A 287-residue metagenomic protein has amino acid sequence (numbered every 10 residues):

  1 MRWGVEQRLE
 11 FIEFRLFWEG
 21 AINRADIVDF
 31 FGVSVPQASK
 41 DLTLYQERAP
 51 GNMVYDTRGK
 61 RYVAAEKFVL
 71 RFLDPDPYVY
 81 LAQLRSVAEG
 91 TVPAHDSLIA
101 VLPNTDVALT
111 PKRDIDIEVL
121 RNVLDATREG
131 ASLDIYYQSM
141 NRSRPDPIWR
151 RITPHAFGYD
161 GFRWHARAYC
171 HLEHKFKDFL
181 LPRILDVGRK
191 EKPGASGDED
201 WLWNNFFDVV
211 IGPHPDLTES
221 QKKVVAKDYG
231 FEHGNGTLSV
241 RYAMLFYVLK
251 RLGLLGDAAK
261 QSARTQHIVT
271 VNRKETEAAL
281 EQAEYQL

Functional and structural regions predicted by a protein language model:
M1-P75, I211, S262-L287: Short, basic/aromatic recognition patches that contact phosphate-bearing ligands
E10, F14, V79-Q83, A243-L254: Short, hydrophobic/amphipathic alpha-helical patches that form generic packing surfaces within helical domains
Y45-R48, V187, R251-L255: Conserved short hydrophobic interaction patches
A64-Q138, A258-S262, V269-T270: Bulky hydrophobic/aromatic content
L102-S220: Core beta-strand-centered patch of the WYL/Sm-like small regulatory domain
N204-L287: Polybasic (Lys/Arg-rich)
